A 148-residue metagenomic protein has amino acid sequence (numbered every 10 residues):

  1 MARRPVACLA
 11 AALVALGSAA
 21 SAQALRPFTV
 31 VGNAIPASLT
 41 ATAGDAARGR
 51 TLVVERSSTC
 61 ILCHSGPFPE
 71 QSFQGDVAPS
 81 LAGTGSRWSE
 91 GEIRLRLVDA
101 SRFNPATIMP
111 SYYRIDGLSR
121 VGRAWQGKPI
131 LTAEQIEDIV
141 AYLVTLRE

Functional and structural regions predicted by a protein language model:
M1-L9: Bacterial N-terminal signal peptides that target proteins for export
C8-G17: Bacterial N-terminal signal peptides
S18-A22: Sec/Tat signal peptide C-region and signal peptidase I cleavage site
A24-E55: Electrostatic cytochrome c docking/interface patches
A43, I61, S65-D99, I108-G122: Gly/Gly-Pro-rich "capping" loops immediately C-terminal to redox-active cysteine motifs in periplasmic/lumenal
G44, R48-T51, S80, W88 (+4 more regions): Extracytoplasmic/secreted proteins, especially bacterial periplasmic and envelope-associated proteins
R56-T59, P67, Q135: Short pre-active-site segment immediately N-terminal to redox-active cysteine/selenocysteine motifs in thiol-based
G91, L95-R96, R102, R114-E148: C-terminal capping alpha-helices of c-type cytochrome domains
